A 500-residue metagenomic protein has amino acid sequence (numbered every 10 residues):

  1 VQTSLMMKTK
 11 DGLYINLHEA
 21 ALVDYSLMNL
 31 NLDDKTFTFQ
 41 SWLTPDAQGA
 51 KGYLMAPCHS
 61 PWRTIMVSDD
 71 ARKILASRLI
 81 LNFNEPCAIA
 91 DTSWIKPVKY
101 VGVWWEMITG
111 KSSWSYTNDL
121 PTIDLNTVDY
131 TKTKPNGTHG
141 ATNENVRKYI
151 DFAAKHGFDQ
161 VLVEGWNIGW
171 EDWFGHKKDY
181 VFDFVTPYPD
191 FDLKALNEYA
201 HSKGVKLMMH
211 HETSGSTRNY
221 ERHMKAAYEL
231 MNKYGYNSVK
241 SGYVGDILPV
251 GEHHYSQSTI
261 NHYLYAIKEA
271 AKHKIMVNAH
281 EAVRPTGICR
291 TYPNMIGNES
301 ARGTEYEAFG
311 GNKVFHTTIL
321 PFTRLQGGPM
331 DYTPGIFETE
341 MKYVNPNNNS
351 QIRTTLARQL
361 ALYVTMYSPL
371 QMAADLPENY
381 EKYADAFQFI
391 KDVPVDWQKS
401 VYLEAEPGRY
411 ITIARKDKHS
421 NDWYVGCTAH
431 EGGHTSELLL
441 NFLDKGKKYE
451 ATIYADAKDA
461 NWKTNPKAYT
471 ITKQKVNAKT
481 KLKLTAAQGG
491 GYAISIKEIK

Functional and structural regions predicted by a protein language model:
V1-A90: N-terminal accessory beta-strand-rich subdomains and adjacent acidic, glycine-rich linkers that precede catalytic cores
A56-H156, Q160: An acidic-aromatic substrate-binding cleft motif
A153, V277, T365, V425: Conserved, mostly hydrophobic/aromatic
G165-Q351, T355: Aromatic- and carboxylate-enriched substrate-binding clefts and catalytic-loop regions of carbohydrate-active enzymes
A357-E404: Catalytic cores of secreted or luminal carbohydrate-active enzymes
P407-Y449, A493: Carbohydrate-binding surface patches
I453-K479: Solvent-exposed beta-strand/loop surfaces of large extracellular or lumenal domains
K473-K500: C-terminal beta-strand-rich structural cap/linker in extracellular carbohydrate-active enzymes
